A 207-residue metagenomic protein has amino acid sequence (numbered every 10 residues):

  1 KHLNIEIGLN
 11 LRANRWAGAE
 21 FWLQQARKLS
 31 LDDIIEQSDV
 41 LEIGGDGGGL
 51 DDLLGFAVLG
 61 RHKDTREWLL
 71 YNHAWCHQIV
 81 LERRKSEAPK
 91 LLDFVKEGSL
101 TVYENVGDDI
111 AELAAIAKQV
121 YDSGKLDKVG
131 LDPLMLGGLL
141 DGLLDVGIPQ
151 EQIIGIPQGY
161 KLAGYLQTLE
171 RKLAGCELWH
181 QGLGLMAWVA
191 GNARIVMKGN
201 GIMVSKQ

Functional and structural regions predicted by a protein language model:
K1-G159, A163, Q167, H180-Q207: RNase H-like, metal-dependent nuclease domains and their acidic two-metal-ion catalytic environment used
L166-G175: Short, surface-exposed amphipathic charged segments that create phosphate/polyanion-binding patches used for binding
